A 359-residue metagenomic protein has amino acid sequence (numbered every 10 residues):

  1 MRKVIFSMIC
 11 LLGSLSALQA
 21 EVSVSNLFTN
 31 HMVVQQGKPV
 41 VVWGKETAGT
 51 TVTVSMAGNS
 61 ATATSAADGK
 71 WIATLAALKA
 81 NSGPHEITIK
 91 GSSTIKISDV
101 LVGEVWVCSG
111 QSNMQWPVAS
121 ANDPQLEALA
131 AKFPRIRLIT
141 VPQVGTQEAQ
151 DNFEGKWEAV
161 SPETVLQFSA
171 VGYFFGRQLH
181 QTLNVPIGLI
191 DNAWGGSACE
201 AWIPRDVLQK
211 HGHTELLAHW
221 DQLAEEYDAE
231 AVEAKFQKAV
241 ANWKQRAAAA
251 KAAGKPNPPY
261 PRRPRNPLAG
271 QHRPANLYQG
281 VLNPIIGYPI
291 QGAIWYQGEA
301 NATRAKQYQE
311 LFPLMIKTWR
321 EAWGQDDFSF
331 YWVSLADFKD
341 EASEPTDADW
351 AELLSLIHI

Functional and structural regions predicted by a protein language model:
V4-G13: Sec-dependent N-terminal signal peptides
A17-V22, G254: Boundary at the C-terminal end of the N-terminal hydrophobic targeting segment
A20-A48, V100-C108, Q115: Non-catalytic, glycine-rich low-complexity segments
T47-P117: Extended acidic/polar, glycine-enriched regions that form or flank non-catalytic beta-rich accessory modules
E104-V105, P134, L183-G188, Y288-G292 (+1 more regions): Loop/turn elements at helix/coil->beta-strand transitions in domains of secreted/extracellular proteins
W116, N122-A159, L183-N276: Surface-exposed loop and adjacent secondary-structure segments within mature catalytic domains
H272-G292, E299-W332: Active-site neighborhood of glycoside hydrolase catalytic domains
H358-I359: Conserved small/polar residues in nucleotide/adenosyl-binding loops
